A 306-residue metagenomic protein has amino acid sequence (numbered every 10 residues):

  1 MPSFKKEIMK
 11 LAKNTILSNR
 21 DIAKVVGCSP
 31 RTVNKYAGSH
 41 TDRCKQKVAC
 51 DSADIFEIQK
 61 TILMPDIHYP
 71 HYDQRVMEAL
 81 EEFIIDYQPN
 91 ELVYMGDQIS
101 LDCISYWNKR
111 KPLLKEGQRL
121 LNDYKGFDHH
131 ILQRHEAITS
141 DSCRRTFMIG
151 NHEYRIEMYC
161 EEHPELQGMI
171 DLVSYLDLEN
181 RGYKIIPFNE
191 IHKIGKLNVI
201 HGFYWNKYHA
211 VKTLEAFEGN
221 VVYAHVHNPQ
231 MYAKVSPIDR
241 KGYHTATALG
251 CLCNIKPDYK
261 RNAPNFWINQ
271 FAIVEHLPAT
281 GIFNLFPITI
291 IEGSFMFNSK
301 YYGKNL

Functional and structural regions predicted by a protein language model:
M1-L17: Short, amphipathic alpha-helical "recognition" segments used to contact nucleic acids or chromatin
P2, N34-C50: Short, solvent-exposed alpha-helical "recognition" segments
R20, R31: Key DNA-contact positions within bacterial/archaeal DNA-binding proteins
D21-V26: Short alpha-helical "recognition helix" segments of helix-turn-helix
Q46-Q74: Mobile, glycine- and charge-enriched loop segments and immediately flanking short secondary-structure elements within
M64, Y69-E179: Core catalytic region of metal-dependent phosphoesterases/phosphodiesterases, especially metallo-beta-lactamase-like
L178-I194: Short acidic low-complexity segments
K196-E292: Conserved beta-sheet core of the metallophosphoesterase superfamily
